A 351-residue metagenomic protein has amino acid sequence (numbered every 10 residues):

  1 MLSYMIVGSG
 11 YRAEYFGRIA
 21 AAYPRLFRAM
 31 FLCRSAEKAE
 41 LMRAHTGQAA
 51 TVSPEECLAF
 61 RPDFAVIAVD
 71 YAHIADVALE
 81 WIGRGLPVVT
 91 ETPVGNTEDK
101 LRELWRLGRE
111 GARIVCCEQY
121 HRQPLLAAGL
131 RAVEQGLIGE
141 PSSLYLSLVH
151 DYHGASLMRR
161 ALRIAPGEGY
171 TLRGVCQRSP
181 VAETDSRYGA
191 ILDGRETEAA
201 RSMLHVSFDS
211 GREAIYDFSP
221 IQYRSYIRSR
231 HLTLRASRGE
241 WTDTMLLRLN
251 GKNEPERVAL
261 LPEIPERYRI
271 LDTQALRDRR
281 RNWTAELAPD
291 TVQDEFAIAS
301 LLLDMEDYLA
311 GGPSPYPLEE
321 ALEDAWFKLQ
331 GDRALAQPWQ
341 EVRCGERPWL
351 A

Functional and structural regions predicted by a protein language model:
M1-T46: N-terminal Rossmann-like dinucleotide-binding module
L41-Q48, E103-G108: Short, conserved SAM-binding/catalytic segment of Class I S-adenosyl-L-methionine-dependent methyltransferases
R43, E56, F64-V69, A112-R113 (+1 more regions): C-terminal helix-rich "cap/oligomerization" subdomain common to oxidoreductases
A49-F60: Short acidic low-complexity segments
D63-F64, D70-Y71, A75-H121: Beta-strand-loop-alpha-helix segment that lines the small-molecule cofactor/substrate pocket of alpha/beta enzymes
P124-S143, G154: Rossmann-like NAD(P)H-binding beta-loop-alpha module
E140-S229, W349-L350: Rossmann-like dinucleotide-binding domain that binds NAD(P)(H)
T233, S237-Y316, A351: C-terminal glycine/acidic-rich active-site capping loop/insertion
